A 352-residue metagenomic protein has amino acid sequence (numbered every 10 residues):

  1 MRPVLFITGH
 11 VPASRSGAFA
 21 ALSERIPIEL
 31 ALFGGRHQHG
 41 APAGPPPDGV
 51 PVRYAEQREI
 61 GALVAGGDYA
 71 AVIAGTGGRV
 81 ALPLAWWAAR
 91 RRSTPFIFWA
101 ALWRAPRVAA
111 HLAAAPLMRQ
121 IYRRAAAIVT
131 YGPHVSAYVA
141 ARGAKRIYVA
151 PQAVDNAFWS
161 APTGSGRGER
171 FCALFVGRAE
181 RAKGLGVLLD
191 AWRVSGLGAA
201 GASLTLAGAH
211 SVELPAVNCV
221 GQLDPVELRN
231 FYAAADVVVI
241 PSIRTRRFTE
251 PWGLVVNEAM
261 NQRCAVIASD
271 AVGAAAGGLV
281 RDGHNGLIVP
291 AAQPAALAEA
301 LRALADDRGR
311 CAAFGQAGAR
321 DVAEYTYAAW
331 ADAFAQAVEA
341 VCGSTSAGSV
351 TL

Functional and structural regions predicted by a protein language model:
T94-L112, R124-A127: A short, histidine- and acid-enriched strand-loop-helix "catalytic/donor-clamping" loop that lines the nucleotide-sugar
M118-P162: Donor nucleotide-sugar binding/catalytic pocket of nucleotide-sugar-dependent glycosyltransferases
S165-K183, L189-R193: Conserved donor-binding/catalytic core segment of Leloir-type glycosyltransferases
Q222, L279-P294, R302-G309: Conserved acidic donor-binding segment of nucleotide-sugar-dependent glycosyltransferases
Q222-L223, F231-A235: Short alpha-helical donor nucleotide-sugar binding micro-motif in glycosyltransferases
A233-P251, C264: Acidic donor-binding loop of glycosyltransferase active sites
V256-D270, V280: Short hydrophobic beta-strand element within catalytic cores of glycosyltransferases and related nucleotide-activated
A296, A303, R310-E324: A short, well-ordered alpha-helix in the C-terminal region of glycosyltransferases
